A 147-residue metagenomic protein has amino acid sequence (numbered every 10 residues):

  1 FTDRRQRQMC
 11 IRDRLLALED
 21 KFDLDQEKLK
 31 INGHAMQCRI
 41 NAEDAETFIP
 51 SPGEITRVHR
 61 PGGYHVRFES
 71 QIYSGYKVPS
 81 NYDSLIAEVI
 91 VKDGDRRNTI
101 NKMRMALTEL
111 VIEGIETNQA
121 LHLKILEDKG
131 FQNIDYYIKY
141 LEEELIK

Functional and structural regions predicted by a protein language model:
F1-I11: Single conserved hydrophobic/aromatic residue that forms the stacking wall/gate of nucleotide- or nucleobase-binding
Q6, A35-Q37, I86: Broad gene-expression machinery/nucleic-acid interaction feature
C10, T47, D95, E113-T117 (+1 more regions): Catalytic cores of large soluble enzymes that bind and process phosphate-bearing ligands
L15-L18, F22, M105-K147: A short N-terminal helical cap/helix-turn-helix that marks the beginning of AMP-binding/adenylate-forming
E27-Y82, D135, Y140: Glycine-rich active-site loop/lid that clamps phosphate-bearing ligands
L85-G94, E109: Short, well-ordered beta-strand elements within core beta-sheets of diverse protein domains
